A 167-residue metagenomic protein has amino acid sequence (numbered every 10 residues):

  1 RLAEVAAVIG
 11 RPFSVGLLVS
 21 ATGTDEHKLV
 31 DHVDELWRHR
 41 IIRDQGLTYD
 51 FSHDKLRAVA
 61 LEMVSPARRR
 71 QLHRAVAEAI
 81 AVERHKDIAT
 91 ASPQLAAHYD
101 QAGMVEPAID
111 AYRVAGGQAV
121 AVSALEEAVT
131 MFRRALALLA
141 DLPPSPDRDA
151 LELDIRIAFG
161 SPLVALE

Functional and structural regions predicted by a protein language model:
R1-T130, R134-L142: Short secondary-structure boundary elements
F132-E167: Internal alpha-solenoid helical repeat scaffolds
